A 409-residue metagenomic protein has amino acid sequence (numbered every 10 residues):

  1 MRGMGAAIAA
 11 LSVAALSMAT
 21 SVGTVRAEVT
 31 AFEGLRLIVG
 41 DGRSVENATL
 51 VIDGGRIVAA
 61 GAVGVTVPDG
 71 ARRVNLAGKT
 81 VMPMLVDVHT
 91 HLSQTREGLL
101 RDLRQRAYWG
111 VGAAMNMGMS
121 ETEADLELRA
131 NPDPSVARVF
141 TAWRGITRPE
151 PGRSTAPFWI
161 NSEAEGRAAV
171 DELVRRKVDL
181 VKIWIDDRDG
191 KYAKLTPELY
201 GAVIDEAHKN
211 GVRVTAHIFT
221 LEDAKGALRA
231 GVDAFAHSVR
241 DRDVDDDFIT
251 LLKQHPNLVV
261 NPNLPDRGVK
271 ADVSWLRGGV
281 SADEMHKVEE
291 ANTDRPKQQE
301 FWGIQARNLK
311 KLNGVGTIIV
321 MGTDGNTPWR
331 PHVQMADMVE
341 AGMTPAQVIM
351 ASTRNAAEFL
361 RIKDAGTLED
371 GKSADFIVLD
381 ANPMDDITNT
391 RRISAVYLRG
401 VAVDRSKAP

Functional and structural regions predicted by a protein language model:
A7-S21: Bacterial N-terminal signal peptides
L37, D41-M82: Histidine-rich, glycine-flanked metal-binding segment
L76, V81-L85, G98-V214, D247-V288: Divalent-metal coordination cores built from histidine and acidic residues
L85-Q94, R213-F219: Histidine-centered catalytic micro-motifs
R96-G98, D125-E127, K194, A224-A230 (+5 more regions): Histidine/acidic-residue-rich catalytic or RNA/ligand-binding cores of hydrolases and nuclease-related proteins
K209, T293-N382: His/Asp/Glu-enriched, well-ordered alpha-helical/loop segment that forms or immediately abuts the divalent-metal
L228-F235, Q254-L258, G316, M343-T344: Glycine-enriched alpha-helix->loop->beta-strand junction motifs that scaffold or abut catalytic
S352-R354, S373-A408: C-terminal cap of metal-dependent C-N hydrolases
